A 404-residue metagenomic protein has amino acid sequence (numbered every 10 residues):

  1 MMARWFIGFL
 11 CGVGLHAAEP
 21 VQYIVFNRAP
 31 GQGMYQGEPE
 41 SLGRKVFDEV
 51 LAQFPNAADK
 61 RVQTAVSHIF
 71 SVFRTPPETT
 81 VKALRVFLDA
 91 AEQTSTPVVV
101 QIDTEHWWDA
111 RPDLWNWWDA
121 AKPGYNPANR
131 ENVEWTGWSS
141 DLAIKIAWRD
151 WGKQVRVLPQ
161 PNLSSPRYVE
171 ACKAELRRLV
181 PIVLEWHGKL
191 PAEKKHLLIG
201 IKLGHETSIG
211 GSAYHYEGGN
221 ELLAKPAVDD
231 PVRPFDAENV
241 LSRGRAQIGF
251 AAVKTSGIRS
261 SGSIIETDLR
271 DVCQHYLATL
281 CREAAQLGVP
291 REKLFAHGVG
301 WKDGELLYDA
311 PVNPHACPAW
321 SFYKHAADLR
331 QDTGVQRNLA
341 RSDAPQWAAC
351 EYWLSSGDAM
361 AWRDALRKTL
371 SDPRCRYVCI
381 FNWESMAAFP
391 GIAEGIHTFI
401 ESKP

Functional and structural regions predicted by a protein language model:
M1-G8: Sec-dependent signal peptide recognition, specifically the positively charged N-region followed immediately by
L15-A18: Boundary at the C-terminal end of the N-terminal hydrophobic targeting segment
V21-Q22, G31, T96-D109, H315-P404: Substrate-binding cleft of secreted/luminal carbohydrate-active enzymes
P30-P39, S67-T79, R156-R178, R259-Q274 (+3 more regions): The substrate-binding groove and active-site-proximal loops of carbohydrate-active enzymes, especially glycoside
G37-P55, P76-F87, V169-H187, D268-R282 (+4 more regions): Well-ordered, non-membrane alpha-helical segments in soluble/globular domains
G43-R149, L277-A284: Aromatic-lined substrate-binding rim segments of carbohydrate-active enzymes
E49-R61, R85-S95, D309-N313, V335-D343 (+1 more regions): Acidic (Asp/Glu)-rich catalytic clusters
N129-Y308: Polysaccharide-binding and catalytic clefts of secreted carbohydrate-active enzymes
